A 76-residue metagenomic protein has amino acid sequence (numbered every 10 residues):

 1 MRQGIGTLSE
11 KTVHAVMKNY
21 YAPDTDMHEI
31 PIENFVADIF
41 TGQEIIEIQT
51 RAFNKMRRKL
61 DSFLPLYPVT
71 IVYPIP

Functional and structural regions predicted by a protein language model:
M1-V36, L64: Acidic-basic catalytic patches of nuclease active cores, encompassing PD-(D/E)XK and other metal-cofactor nuclease
M17, I39, V69-I71: Generic structural hydrophobic/aromatic packing signal, biased to beta-strands
A22, H28, F35, G42 (+2 more regions): Structured alpha/beta reader/binder surfaces that contact nucleic acids or chromatin modification marks
E29-P31, I45, Q49, I71-I75: A short beta-strand-loop structural module common to alpha/beta enzyme folds
A37-A52, M56, F63: Conserved catalytic cores of phosphodiester-cleaving nucleases, focusing on short active-site segments
K59-P76: A basic- and aromatic-enriched beta-loop-alpha substructure that forms the phosphate/nucleotide- and DNA/RNA-contacting
